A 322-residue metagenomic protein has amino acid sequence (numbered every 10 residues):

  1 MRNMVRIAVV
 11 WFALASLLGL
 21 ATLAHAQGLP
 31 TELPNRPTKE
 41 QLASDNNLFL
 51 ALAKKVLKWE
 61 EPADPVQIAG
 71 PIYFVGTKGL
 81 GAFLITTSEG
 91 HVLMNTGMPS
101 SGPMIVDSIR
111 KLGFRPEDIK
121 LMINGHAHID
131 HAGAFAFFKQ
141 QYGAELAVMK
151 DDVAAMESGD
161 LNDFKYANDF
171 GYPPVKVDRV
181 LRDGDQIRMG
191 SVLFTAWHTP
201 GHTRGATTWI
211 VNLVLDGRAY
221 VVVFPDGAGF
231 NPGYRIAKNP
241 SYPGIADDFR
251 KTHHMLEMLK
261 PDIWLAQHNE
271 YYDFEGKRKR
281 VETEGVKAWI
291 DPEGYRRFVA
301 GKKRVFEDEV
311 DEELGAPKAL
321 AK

Functional and structural regions predicted by a protein language model:
A8-A21: Bacterial N-terminal signal peptides
A24-G90, A319-K322: Zn-dependent metallo-beta-lactamase
E32-R36, S100-P103, R110-Q186, V214 (+4 more regions): Active-site HxH/HxHxD metal-binding segment of metal-dependent hydrolases
L52, E61-P62, Q67-A69, D118 (+5 more regions): Metallo-beta-lactamase
K58-L112, P116, T208-F230: Conserved beta-strand hairpin/beta-sheet module of binuclear metal-dependent hydrolase folds, prominently
M94-T96, K120-A127, L146-M149, H198-G201 (+2 more regions): Active-site neighborhood of phospho(di)ester-bond hydrolases with catalytic His/Asp-centered motifs
S101, A127-G133, V153-M156, R204-T207 (+2 more regions): Active-site environment of divalent metal-dependent phosphoester hydrolases
V211, D216-R218, F230, S241-A321: Divalent-metal (often Zn2+) His-rich catalytic cores of metallo-beta-lactamase-fold enzymes
